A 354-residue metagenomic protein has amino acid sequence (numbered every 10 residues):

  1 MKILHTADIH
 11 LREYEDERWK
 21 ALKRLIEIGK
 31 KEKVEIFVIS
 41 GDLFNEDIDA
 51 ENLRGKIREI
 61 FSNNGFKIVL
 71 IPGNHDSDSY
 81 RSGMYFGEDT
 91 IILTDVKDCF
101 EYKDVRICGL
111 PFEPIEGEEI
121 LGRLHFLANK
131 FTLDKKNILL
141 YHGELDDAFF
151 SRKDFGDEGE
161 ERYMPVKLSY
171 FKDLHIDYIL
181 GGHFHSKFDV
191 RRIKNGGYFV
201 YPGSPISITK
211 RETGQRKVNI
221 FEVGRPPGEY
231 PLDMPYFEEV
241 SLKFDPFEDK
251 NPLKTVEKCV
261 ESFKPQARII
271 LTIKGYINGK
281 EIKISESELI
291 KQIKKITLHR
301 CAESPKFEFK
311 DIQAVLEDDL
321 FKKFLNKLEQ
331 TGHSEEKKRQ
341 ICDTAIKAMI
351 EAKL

Functional and structural regions predicted by a protein language model:
M1-K56, K135, D343-L354: N-terminal active-site segment of His-dependent metallophosphoesterases
L4, R106-C108, N219: Conserved beta-strand elements of the Class I
I9-E17, G109-P114, P235-N251: Acidic/glycine-enriched edge-of-secondary-structure segments
K31-K33, N64, K130-D134, S262-P265: Glycine-rich phosphate-binding loop signature in dinucleotide/nucleotide-binding domains
E32, G224-L354: Accessory, non-catalytic peripheral segments of nucleic-acid enzymes
N45-V200, S204-T209: His/Asp/Glu-rich metal-coordinating catalytic cores of metallo-dependent phosphodiesterases/hydrolases acting on
G182, F188-P252: A conserved active-site cap/scaffold subdomain adjacent to cofactor or substrate pockets
